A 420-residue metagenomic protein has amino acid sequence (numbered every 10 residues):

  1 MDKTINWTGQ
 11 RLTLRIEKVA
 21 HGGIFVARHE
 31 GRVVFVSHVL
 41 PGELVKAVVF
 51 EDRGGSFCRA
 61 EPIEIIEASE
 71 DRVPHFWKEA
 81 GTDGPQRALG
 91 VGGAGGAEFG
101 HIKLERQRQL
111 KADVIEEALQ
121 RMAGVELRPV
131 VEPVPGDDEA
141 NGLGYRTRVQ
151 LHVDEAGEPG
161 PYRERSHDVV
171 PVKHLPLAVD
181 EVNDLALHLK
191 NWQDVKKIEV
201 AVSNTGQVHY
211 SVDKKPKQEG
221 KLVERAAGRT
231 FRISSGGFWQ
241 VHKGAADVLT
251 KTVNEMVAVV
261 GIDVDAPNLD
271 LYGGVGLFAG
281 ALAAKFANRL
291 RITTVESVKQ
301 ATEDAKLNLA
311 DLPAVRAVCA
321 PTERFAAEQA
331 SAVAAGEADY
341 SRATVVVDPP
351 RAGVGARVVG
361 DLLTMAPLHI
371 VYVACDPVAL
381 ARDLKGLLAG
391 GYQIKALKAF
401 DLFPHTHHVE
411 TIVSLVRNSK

Functional and structural regions predicted by a protein language model:
M1-V347, A352-G360, A366: Accessory RNA-recognition modules of RNA-modification enzymes
A178, T322-A332, A338-D339, G355 (+1 more regions): C-terminal catalytic and target-recognition region of SAM-dependent MTase-like enzymes, primarily methyltransferases
